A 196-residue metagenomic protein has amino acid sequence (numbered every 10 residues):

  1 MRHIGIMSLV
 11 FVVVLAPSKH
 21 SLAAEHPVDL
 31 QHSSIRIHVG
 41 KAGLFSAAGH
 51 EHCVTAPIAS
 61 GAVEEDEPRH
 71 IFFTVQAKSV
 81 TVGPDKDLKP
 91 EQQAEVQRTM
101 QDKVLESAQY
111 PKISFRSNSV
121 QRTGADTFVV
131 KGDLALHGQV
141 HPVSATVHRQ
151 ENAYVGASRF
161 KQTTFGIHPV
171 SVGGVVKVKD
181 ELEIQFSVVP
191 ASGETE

Functional and structural regions predicted by a protein language model:
M1-I4: Positively charged n-region of N-terminal signal peptides that target proteins for export
M7-A16: Bacterial N-terminal signal peptides
S21-E196: Low-complexity, acidic/polar, glycine-enriched regions of mature
